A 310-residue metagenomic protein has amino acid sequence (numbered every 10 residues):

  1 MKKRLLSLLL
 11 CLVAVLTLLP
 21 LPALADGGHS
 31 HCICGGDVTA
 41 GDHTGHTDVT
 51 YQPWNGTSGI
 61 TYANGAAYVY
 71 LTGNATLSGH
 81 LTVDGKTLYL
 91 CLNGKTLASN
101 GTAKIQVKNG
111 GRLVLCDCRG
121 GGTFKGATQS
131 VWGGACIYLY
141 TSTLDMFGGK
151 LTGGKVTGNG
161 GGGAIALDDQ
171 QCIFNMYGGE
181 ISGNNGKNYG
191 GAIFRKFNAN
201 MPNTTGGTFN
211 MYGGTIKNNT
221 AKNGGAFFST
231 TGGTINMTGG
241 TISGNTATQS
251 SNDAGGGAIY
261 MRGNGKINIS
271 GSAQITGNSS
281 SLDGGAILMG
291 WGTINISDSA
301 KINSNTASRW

Functional and structural regions predicted by a protein language model:
M1-S7: Positively charged n-region of N-terminal signal peptides that target proteins for export
L9-P20: Bacterial N-terminal signal peptides
V13, Y68-Y70, H80-G85, I181 (+1 more regions): Solvent-exposed loop/turn and edge beta-strand elements of beta-rich ligand-binding domains
L18-H29: Sec-dependent signal peptide cleavage junction
G27-T82: Acidic Gly/Asp/Thr-rich repetitive segments characteristic of extracellular carbohydrate-active and adhesion proteins
T76-Y89, L97-D117, K125-L144, G158-Q171 (+4 more regions): Extracellular beta-strand-rich solenoid/capping regions of secreted or surface-exposed proteins that bind or remodel
G94-G101, C118-G133, F147-G161, Y177-Y189 (+6 more regions): Beta-strand-rich solenoid/repeat architectures in extracellular/passenger domains of polysaccharide-targeting enzymes
